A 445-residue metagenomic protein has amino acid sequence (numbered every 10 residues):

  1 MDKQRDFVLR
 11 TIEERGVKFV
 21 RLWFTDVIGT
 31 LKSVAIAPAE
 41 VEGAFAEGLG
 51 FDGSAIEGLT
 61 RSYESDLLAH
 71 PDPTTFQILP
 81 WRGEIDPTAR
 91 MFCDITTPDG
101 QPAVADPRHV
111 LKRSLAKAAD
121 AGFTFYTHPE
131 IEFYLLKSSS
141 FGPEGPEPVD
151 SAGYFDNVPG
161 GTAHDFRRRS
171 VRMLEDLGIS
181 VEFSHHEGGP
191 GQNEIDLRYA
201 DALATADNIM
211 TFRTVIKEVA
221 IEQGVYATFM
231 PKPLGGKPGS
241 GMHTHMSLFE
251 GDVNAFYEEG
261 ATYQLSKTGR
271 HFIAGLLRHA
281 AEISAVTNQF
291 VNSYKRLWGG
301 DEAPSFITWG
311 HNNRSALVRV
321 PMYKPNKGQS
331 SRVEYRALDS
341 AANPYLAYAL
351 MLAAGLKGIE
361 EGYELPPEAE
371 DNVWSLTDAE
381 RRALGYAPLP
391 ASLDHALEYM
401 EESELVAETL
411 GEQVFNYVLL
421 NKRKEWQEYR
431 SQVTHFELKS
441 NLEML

Functional and structural regions predicted by a protein language model:
M1-L445: Glycine-rich, acidic/polar active-site loops that bind/position phosphate-bearing ligands
